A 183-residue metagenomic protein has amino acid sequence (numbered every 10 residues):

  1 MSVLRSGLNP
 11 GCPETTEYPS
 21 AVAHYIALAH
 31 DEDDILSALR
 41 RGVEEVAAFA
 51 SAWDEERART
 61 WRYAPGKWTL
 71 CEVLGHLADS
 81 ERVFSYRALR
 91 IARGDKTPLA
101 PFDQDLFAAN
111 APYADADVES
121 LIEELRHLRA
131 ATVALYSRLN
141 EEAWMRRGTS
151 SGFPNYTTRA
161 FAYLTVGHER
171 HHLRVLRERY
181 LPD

Functional and structural regions predicted by a protein language model:
M1-H24, A58-Q104, A130-V133, E141 (+1 more regions): Short, contiguous alpha-helical
A21-A38: Short, charged, low-complexity loops and linkers
L28-E32, A111-V118, S151-T158: A short, mixed-charge helix-start or loop-turn motif at secondary-structure junctions
E32, L39-V43, G66-L70, L77 (+3 more regions): Hydrophobic alpha-helical segments and helix-packing faces
S37-S51, F107-M145, T165: Acidic/histidine-rich alpha-helical segments that form the ligand environment of transition-metal centers
D54-E56: Extracellular-facing binding/remodeling surfaces
